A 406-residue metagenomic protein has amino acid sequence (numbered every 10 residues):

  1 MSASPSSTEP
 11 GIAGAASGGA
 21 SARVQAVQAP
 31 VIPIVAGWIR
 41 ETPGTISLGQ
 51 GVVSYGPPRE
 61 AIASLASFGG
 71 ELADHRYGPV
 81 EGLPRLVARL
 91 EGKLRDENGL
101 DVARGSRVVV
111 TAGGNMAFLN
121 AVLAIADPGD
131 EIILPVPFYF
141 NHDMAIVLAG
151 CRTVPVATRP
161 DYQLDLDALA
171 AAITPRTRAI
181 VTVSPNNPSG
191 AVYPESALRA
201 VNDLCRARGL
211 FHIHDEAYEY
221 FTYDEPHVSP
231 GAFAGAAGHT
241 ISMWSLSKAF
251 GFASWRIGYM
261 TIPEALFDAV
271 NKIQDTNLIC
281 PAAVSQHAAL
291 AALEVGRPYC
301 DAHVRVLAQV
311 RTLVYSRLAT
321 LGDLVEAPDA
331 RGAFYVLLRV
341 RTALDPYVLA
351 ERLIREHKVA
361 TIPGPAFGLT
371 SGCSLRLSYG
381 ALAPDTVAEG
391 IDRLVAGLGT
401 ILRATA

Functional and structural regions predicted by a protein language model:
S2-T8, R355-T361, G368-A406: PLP-dependent enzyme catalytic core of the Aspartate aminotransferase-like
P5-G14, G238-A308, R317, L398: Conserved core segment of the aminotransferase class I/II
S6-A15, S21-A112, N120, A292-V295 (+2 more regions): N-terminal small-domain helix-loop-helix segment of the aminotransferase-like
T42, A149, A207-R208, H357: Helix C-cap/helix->beta junction micro-motif
D74-D203, Y220-A234, D392, L402-T405: Conserved core of the PLP fold type I
C151, A207-L210, A236-G238: A short helix->loop->beta-strand "cap" motif at the edges of active sites that frequently abuts
E216: Walker B catalytic acidic pair
L290, V306-Y315, A327-R339, S371: Conserved glycine-rich beta-strand-loop-beta hairpin in the small C-terminal domain of fold type I
